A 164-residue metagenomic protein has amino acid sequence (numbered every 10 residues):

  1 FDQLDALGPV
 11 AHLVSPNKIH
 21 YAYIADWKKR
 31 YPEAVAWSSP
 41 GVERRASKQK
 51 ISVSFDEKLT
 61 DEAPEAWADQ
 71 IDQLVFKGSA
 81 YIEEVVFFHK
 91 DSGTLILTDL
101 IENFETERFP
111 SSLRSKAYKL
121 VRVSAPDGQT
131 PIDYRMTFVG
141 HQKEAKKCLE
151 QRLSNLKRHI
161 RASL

Functional and structural regions predicted by a protein language model:
F1-S38: Active-site metal-binding motif and surrounding structural segment of the metallo-beta-lactamase
D5-P9, W67-A68, F88, K157-R158: Flexible, charged surface loops at secondary-structure boundaries
A11-H12, P32-V35, I51, D69-D72 (+2 more regions): Generic beta-strand structural signal
H12-P16, I71-K77, V139-A145: Short, flexible loop segments at the rims of nucleotide/cofactor-binding pockets, characterized by
K18, G41-V42, T98-L100: Active-site metal-binding loops of divalent metal-dependent hydrolases
Y23-A25, K48, T106-E107: Short glycine-/acidic-enriched loop or helix-start segments at secondary-structure transitions that form or flank
P40-E84, Q151: Metallo-beta-lactamase
S79-L164: Metallo-beta-lactamase
